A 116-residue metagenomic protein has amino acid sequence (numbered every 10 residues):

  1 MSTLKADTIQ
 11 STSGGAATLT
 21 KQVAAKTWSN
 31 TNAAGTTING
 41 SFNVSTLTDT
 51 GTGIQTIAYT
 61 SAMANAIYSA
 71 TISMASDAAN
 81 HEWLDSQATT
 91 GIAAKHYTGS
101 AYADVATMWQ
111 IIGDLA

Functional and structural regions predicted by a protein language model:
M1-N39: Intrinsic low-complexity, repeat-rich intrinsically disordered segments enriched in small/flexible residues
A25-A116: Extracellular attachment/recognition segments
